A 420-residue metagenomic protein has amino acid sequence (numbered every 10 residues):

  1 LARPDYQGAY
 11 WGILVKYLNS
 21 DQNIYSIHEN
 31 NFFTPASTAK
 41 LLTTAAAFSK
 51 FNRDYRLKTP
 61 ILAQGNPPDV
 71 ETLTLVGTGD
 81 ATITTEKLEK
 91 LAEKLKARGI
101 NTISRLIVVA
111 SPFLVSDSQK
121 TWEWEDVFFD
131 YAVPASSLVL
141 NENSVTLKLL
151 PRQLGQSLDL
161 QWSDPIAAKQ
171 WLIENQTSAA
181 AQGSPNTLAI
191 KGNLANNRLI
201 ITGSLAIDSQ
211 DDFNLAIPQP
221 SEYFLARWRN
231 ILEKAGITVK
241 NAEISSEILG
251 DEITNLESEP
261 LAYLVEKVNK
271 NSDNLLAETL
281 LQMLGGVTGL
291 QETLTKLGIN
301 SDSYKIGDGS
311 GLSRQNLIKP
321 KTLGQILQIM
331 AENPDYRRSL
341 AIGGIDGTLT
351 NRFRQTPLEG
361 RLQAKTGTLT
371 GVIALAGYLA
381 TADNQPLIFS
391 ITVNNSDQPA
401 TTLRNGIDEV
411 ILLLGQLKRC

Functional and structural regions predicted by a protein language model:
L1-F32, A92-G99: Beta-lactamase-like hydrolase cores
I13-V15, T59-I61, A376: Short beta-strand scaffold segments in enzyme catalytic cores
L18-S20, S204-I207, D273, N384 (+1 more regions): Short connector loops/turns at beta-strand edges and beta->alpha or beta->beta junctions
I24-S26, N271, E278-C420: Small-residue-rich helix-loop
S26-A46, V265: Short active-site loop at a secondary-structure junction that contains or immediately precedes the catalytic residue(s)
N31, G79-A81, N395-D397: A generic structural motif
K50-S301, L417: Conserved serine DD-peptidase/penicillin-binding transpeptidase domain and beta-lactam-recognizing active-site
